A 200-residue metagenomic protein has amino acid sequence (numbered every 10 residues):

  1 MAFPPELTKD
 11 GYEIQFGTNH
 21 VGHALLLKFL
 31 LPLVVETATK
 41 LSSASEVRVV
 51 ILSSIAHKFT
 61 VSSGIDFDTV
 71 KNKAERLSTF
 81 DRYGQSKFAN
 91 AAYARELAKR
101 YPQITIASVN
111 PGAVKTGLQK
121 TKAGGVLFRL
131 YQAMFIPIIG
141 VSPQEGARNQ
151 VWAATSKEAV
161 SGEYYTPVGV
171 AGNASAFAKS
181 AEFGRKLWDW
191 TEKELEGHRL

Functional and structural regions predicted by a protein language model:
M1-K120: Rossmann-fold NAD(P)H-dependent dehydrogenase/reductase core
L33, T37, S156-K157, G197: Generic structural signal for alpha-helix termini and adjacent loop/cap motifs
N72-A74, G125-F135: A short C-terminal helix-loop "cap" of Rossmann-like NAD(P)-dependent dehydrogenase/epimerase domains
S86, S108, A133-S175, A181-R185: C-terminal helical subdomain
A92, R148, D189: Short, contiguous clusters of charged residues that form electrostatic/catalytic patches at enzyme active sites, used
A94, V151-T155, E192: C-lobe helix-loop cap of protein kinase catalytic domains
D189-L200: C-terminal helix/juxtamembrane-tail motif
